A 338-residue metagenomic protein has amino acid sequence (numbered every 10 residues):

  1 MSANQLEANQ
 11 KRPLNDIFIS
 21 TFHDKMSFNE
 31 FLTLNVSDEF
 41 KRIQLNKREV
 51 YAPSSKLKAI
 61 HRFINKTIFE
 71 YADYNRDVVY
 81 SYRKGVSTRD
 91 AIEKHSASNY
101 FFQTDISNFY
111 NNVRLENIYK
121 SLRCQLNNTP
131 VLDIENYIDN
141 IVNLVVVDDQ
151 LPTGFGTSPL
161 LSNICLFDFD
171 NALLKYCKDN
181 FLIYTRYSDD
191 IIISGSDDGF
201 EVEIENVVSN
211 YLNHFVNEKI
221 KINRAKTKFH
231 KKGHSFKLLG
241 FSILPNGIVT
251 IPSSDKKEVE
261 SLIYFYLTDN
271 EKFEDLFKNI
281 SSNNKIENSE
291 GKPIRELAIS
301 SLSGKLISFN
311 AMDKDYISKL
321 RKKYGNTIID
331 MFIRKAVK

Functional and structural regions predicted by a protein language model:
M1-L45, V50-F155, L160, I164-F167 (+2 more regions): Right-hand nucleic-acid polymerase module
I183-Y187: Short beta-strand
I193-D197: Short beta-strand-to-loop capping motifs
